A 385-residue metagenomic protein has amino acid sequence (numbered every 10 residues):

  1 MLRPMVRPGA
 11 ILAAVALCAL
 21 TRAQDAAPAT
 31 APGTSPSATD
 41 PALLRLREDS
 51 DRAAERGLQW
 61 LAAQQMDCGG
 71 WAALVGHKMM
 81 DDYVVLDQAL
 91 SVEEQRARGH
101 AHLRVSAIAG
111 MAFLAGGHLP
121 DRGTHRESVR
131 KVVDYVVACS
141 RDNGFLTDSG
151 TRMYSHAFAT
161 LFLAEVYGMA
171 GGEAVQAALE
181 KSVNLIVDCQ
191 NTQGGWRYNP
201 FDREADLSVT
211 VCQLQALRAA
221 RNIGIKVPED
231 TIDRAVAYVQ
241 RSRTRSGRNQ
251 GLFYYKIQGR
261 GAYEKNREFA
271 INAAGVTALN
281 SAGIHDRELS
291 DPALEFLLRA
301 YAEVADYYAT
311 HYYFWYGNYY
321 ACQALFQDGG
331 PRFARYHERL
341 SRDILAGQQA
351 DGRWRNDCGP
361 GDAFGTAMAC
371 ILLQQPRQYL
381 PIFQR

Functional and structural regions predicted by a protein language model:
M1-L12: Bacterial N-terminal signal peptides that target proteins for export
L2, Q24-D25: N-terminal acidic, proline/glycine-rich, low-complexity intrinsically disordered segments
A14-A23: Hydrophobic h-region of N-terminal signal peptides that target proteins for export in Gram-negative bacteria
C18, A350-R353, I382: Intrinsically disordered or highly flexible coil/loop and linker segments, enriched in small and charged/polar residues
D25-Q59, A63, D67-S128, R141-N184 (+3 more regions): An alpha-helical repeat/solenoid feature that recognizes helix-turn-helix modules
R126, V133-Y135: Active-site-surrounding "flap" and adjacent substrate/cofactor-binding loops of secreted or lumenal enzymes, prototyped
A334-D351: Short glycine/proline-rich, acidic loop/turn segments that cap or connect secondary-structure elements
